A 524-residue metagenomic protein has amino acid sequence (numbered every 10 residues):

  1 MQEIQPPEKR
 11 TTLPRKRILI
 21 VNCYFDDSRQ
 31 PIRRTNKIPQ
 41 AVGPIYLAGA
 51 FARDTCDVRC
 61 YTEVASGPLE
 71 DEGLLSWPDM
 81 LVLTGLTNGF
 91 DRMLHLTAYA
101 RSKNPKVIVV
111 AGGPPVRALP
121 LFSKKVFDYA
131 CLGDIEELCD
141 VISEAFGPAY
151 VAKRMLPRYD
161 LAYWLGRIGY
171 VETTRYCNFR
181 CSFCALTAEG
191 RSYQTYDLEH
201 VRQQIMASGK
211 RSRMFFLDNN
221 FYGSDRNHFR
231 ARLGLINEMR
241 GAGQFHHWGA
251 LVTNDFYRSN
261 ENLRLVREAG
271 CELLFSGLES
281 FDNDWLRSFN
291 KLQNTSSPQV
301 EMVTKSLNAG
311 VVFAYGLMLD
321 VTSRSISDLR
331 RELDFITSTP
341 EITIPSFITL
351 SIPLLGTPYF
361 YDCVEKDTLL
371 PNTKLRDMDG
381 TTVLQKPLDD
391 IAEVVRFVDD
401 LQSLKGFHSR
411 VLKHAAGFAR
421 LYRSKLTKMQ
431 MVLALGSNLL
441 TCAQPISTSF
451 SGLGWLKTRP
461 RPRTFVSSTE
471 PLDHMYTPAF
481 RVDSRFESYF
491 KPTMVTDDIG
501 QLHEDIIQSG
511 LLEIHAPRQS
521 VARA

Functional and structural regions predicted by a protein language model:
M1-I20, I32, R53-T55, G73-M80 (+3 more regions): Radical SAM enzyme core and accessory elements
Q2-P14, Y24-D27, P31, L132-T173 (+1 more regions): N-terminal [4Fe-4S]-dependent radical SAM core
D27-Q30, A118-L119, F179, S224-R226 (+3 more regions): Flexible glycine/acidic-rich beta-alpha junction loops that bind and position SAM and/or redox cofactors in anaerobic
R29-P44: Glycine- and acidic-residue-enriched helix-capping/strand-helix junction motifs
L47-K153, I352, G356: Glycine-rich beta-alpha loop elements in corrinoid/cobalamin-binding modules across cobalamin-dependent enzymes
V82, C131, F215-L217, F275 (+1 more regions): Conserved beta-strand positions in the central sheet of alpha/beta enzyme cores
P120-K125, N262, S323-S338: Catalytic cores of alpha/beta
P157-A314, L319, D334: Radical SAM [4Fe-4S] cluster-binding motif and immediate context
